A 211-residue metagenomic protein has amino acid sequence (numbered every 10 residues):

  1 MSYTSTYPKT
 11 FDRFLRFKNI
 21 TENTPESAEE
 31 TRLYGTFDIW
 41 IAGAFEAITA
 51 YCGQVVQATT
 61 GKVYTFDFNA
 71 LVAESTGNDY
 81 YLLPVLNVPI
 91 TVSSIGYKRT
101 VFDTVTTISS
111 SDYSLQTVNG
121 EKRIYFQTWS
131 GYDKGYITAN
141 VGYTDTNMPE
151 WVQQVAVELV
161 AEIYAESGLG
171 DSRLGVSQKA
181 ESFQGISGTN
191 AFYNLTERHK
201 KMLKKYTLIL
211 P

Functional and structural regions predicted by a protein language model:
M1-Q154, E158, S167, T189-P211: Conserved short "hinge" loops at termini or chain/domain junctions
N69, E162, Q184-G185: Short alpha-helical interface elements
E162-G170: Mixed-charge, glycine-accented linear interaction segment located at domain edges/termini
R173-L195: Short, highly charged C-terminal tails/helix-capping segments
